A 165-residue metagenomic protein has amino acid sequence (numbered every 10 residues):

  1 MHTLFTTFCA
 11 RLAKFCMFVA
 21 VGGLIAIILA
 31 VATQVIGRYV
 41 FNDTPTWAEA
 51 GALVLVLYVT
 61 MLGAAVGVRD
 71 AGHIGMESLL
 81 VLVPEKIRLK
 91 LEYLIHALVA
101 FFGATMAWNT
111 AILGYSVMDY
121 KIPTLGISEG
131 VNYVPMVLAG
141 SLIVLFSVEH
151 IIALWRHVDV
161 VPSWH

Functional and structural regions predicted by a protein language model:
M1-H165: Alpha-helical transmembrane segments and membrane-interface helix-loop junctions in multi-pass membrane proteins
